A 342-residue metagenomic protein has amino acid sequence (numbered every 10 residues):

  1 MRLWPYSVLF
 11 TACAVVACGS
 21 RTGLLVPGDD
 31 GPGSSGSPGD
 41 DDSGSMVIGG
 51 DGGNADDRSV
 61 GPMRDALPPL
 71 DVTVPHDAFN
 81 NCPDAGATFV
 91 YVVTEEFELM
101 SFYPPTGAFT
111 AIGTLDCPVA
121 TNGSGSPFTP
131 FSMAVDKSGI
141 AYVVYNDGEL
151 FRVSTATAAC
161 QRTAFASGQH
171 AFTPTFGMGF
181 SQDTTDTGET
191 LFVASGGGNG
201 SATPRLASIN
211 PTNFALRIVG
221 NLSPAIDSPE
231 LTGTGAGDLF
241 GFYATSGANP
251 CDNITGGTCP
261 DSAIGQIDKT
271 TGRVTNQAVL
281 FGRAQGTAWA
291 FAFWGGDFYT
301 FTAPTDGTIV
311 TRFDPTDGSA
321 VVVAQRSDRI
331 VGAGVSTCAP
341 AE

Functional and structural regions predicted by a protein language model:
C13-D84: Ser/Thr-rich, Pro/Gly/Ala-heavy low-complexity intrinsically disordered linkers and tails of secreted extracellular
A78-F109: An edge-strand/N-cap motif at the start of beta-rich repeat modules
F79-N81, A120-D136, Q169-D183, P224-A236 (+2 more regions): Repeated scaffold domains used in trafficking and secretory/extracellular systems, primarily beta-propellers
F89-V93, M100, G139-V144, F151 (+4 more regions): Conserved beta-propeller blade signature
E96-F102, D147-S154, N199-S208, A248-G265 (+1 more regions): Structural motif
P104-G107, S154-A158, N210-F214, D268-G272 (+1 more regions): Short loop/turn segments that connect beta-strands within beta-propeller blades
F109-T121, C160-G168, A215-S223, R273-G282 (+2 more regions): Beta-propeller fold detector
G233-A303: Loop/turn-rich, solvent-exposed surfaces of beta-rich toroidal or solenoidal domains
